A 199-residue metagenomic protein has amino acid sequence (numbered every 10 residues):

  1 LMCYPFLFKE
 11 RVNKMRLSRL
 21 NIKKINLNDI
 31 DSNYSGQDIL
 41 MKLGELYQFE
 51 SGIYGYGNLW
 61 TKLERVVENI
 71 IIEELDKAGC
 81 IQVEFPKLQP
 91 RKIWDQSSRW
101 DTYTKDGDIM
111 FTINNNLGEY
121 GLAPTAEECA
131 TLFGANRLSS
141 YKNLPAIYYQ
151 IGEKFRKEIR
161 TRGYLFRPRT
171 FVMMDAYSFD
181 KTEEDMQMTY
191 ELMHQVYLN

Functional and structural regions predicted by a protein language model:
L1-K14: Short, Lys/Arg-enriched N-terminal segments with co-localized hydrophobic residues within the first ~10-30 amino acids
M15-N199: TRNA-recognition modules of translation machinery and tRNA-sensing kinases, especially anticodon-binding
